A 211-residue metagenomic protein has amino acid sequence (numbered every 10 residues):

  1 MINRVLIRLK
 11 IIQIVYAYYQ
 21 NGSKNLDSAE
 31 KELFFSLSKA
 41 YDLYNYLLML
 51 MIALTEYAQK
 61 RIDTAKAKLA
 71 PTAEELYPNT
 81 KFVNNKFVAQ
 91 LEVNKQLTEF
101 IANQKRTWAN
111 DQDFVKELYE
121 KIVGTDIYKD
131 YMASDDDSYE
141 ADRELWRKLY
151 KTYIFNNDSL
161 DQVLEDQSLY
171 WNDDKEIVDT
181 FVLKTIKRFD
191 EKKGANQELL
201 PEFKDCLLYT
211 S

Functional and structural regions predicted by a protein language model:
I2-L149, Y153-I154: N-terminal, charged low-complexity regulatory/assembly segments
T55, Q59, T98, A102 (+4 more regions): Long, hydrophobic, amphipathic alpha-helical segments used as structural scaffolds
E140-I186: Loop-centered beta-sheet repeat module
K184-T185, K192-D205: Helix-loop elements that line ligand-binding/catalytic pockets
Y209-T210: Conserved small/polar residues in nucleotide/adenosyl-binding loops
